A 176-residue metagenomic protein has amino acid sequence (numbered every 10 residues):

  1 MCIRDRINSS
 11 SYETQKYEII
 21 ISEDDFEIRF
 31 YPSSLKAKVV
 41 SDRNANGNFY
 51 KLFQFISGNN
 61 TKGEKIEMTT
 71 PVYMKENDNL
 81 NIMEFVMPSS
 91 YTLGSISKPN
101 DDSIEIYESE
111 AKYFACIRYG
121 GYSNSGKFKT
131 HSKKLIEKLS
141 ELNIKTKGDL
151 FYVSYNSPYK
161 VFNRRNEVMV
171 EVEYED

Functional and structural regions predicted by a protein language model:
R4-D176: A solvent-exposed interaction/effector surface
